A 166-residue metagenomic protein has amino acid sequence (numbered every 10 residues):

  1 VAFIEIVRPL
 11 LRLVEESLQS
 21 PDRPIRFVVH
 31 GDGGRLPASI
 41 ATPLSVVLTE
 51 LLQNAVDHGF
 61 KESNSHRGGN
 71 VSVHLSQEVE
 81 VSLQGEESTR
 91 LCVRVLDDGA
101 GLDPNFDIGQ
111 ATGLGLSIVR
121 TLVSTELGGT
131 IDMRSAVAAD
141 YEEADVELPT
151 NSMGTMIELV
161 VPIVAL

Functional and structural regions predicted by a protein language model:
V1-S17, R23: Short beta-to-alpha transition helix within the HATPase_c
L18-E50, V56-S72, F106: Conserved short strand/loop->alpha-helix "switch" segment adjacent to the catalytic nucleotide/phosphoryl-transfer site
R67-E87: Short beta-strand/loop element within the Bergerat-fold HATPase_c
E78, A100, V161-L166: Two-component histidine kinase transmitter core
Q84-S117: Glycine-rich/acidic phosphate-handling loop/turn and adjacent ATP-lid/helix of nucleotide-binding kinase/ATPase domains
V123-S124: Detector for a conserved hydrophobic position within an alpha-helical segment of the HATPase_c
L127-P149: Glycine-rich ATP-binding loops of the HATPase_c
Y141-V164: Short C-terminal beta-strand
